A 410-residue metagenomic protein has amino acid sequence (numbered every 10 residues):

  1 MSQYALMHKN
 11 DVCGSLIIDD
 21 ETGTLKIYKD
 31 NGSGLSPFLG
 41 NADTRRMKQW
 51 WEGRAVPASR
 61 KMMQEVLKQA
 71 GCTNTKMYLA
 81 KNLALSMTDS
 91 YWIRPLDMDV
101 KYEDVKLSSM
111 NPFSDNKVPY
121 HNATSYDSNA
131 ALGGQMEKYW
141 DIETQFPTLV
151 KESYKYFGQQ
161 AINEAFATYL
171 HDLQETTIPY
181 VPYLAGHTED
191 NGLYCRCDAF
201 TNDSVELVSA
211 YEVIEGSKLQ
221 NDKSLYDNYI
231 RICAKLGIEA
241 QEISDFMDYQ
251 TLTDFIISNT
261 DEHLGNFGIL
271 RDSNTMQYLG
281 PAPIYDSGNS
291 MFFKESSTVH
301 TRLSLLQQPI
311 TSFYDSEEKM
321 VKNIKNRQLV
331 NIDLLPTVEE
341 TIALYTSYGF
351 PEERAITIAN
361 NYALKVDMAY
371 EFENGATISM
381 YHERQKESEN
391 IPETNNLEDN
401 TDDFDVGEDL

Functional and structural regions predicted by a protein language model:
M1-L252, I256, L270-L410: Phosphate/dinucleotide-binding and metal-coordinating scaffold of catalytic cores in nucleotide-dependent enzymes
T260: Glycine-rich phosphate-binding P-loop
H263, G268-L270: Conserved protein-kinase catalytic-loop segment immediately C-terminal to the catalytic Asp of the HRD motif
